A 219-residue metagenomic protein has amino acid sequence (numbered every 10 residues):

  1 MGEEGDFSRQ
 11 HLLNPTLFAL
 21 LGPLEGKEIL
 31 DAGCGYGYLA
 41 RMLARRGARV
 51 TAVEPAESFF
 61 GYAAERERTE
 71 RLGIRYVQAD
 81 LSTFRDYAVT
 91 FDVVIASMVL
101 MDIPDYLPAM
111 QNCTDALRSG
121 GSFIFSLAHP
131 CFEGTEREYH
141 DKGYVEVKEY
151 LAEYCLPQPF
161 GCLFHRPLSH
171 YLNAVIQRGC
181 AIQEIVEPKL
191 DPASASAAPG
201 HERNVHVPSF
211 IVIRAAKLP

Functional and structural regions predicted by a protein language model:
M1-E25, Y38, M42, Y62: Conserved class I S-adenosyl-L-methionine
L30-A32, Y36-T83: Class I SAM-dependent methyltransferase SAM/SAH-binding core
F84-V94: A short acidic, Gly/Pro-enriched loop at the edge of an enzyme's catalytic core that lines a small-molecule cofactor
V93-L107: A short SAM/SAH-binding and catalytic strip from SAM-dependent methyltransferases
L107-S122: A short glycine-rich, Lys/Arg-flanked "PGG" loop and its adjoining helix->strand segment in the class I
F123-E153: Conserved class I S-adenosyl-L-methionine
G161-I185: Short alpha-helix
R178-C180, A198-P219: Core SAM-dependent methyltransferase catalytic element
